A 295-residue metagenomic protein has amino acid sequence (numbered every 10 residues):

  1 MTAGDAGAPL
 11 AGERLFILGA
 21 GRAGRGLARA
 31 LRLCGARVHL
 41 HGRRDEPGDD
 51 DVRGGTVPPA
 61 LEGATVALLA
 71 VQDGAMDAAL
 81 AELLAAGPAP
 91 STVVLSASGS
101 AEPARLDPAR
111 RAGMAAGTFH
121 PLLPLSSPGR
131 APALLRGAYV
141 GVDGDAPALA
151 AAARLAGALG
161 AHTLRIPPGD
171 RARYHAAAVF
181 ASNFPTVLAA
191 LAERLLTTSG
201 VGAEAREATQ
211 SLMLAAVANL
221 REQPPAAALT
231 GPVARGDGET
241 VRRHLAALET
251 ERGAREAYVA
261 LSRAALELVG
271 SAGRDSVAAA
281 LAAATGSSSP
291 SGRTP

Functional and structural regions predicted by a protein language model:
M1-G63: NAD(P)+-binding Rossmann beta1-loop-alpha1 motif at the extreme N-terminus of oxidoreductases
P9, H41, A115-Y139, P147-A148: Active-site capping/gating segments
A11-R14, S91, G137: Phosphate-coordination loops involved in phosphoryl transfer and adenosine-cofactor binding
I17, R37-R43, L69, V94-A97 (+2 more regions): Short, hydrophobic beta-strand segments that form beta-sheet elements in well-ordered domains
L27, D45-E46, G54-R130: Rossmann-like NAD(P)(H) cofactor-binding subdomain of soluble oxidoreductases
C34, R130-E222: Internal alpha-helical scaffold of NAD(P)-dependent oxidoreductase catalytic cores
V217-S276: Interdomain hinge/lid region at the active-site interface of Rossmann-like NAD(P)-dependent oxidoreductases
G273-P295: NAD(P)-dependent dehydrogenase/reductase Rossmann-like domain
